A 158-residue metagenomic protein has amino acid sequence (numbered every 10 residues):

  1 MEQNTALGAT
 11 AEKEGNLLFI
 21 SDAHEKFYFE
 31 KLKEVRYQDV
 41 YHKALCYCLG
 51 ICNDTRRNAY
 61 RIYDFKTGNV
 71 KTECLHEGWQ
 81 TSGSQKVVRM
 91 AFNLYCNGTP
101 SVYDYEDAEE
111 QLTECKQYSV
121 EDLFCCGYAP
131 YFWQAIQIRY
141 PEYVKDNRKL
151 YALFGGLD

Functional and structural regions predicted by a protein language model:
M1-Q85, R89-F92, C96-D158: Extended, charge-biased low-complexity segments that typically form long amphipathic alpha-helices/coiled-coils
